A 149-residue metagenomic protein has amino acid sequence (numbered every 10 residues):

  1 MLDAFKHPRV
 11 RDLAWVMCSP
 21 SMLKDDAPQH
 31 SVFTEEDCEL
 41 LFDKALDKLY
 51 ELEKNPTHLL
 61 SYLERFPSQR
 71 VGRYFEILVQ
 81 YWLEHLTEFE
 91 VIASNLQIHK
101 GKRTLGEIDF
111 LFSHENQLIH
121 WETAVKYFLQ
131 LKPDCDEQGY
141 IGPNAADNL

Functional and structural regions predicted by a protein language model:
M1-L149: Intrinsically disordered, low-complexity Ser/Thr/Pro/Gly-rich regulatory segments
